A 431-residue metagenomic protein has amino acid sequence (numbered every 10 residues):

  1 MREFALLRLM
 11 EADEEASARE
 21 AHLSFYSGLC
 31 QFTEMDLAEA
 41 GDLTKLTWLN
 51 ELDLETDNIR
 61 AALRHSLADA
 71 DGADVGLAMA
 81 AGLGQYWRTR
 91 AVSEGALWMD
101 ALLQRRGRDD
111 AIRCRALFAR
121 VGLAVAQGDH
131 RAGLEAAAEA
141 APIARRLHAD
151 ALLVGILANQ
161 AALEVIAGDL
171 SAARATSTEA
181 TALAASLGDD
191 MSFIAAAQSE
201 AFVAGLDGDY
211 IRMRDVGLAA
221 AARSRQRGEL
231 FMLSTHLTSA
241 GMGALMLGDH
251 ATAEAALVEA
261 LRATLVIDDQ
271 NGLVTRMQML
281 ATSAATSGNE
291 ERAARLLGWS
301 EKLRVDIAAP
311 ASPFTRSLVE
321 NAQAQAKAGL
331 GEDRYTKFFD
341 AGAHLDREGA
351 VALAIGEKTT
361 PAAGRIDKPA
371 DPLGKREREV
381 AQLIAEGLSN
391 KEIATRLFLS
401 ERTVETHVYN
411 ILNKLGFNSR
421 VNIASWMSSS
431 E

Functional and structural regions predicted by a protein language model:
M1-S17, S24-S27, L318: Short capping/hinge segments at domain boundaries that bridge a core fold to an adjacent linker or tail
R2-F4, R8, T44-V121: Short, well-ordered secondary-structure microsegments that present a prominent hydrophobic/aromatic side chain
H22, I59-A62, G95, M99-L102 (+9 more regions): Tetratricopeptide repeat
T33-N50, I267-N271, L303-A322: Acidic, Ser/Thr-rich low-complexity linear motifs
D69-D71, R106-D109, P142-D150, I166-A167 (+6 more regions): Short coil/turn linkers that connect adjacent helices within long alpha-helical scaffolds, especially alpha-solenoid
V75-A91, I112-H130, A151-D169, M191-D209 (+5 more regions): Tandem amphipathic alpha-helical repeat scaffolds
E290-A308, D340: TPR/TPR-like (Sel1-like) alpha-helical repeat modules
A363-E431: Helix-turn-helix DNA-binding segment
